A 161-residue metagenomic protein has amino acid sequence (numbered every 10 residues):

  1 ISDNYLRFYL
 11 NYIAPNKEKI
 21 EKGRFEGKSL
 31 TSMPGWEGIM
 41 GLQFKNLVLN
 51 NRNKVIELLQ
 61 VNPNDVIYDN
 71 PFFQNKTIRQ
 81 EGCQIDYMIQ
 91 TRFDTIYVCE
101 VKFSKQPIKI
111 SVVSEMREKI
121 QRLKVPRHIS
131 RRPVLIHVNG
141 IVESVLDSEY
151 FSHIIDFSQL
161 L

Functional and structural regions predicted by a protein language model:
S2-L161: A cross-kingdom feature that marks ATP-driven nucleic-acid transaction machinery
